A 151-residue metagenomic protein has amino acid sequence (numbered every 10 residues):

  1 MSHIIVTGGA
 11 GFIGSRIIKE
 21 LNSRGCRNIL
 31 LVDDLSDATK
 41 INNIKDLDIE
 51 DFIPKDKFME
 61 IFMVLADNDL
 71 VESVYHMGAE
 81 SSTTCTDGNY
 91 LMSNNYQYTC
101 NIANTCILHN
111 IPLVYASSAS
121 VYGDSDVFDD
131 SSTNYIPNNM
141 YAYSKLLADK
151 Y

Functional and structural regions predicted by a protein language model:
S2-S73: N-terminal Rossmann/SDR dinucleotide-binding element
T7, V32, V74-G78, L113-A119: SDR active-site strand-loop-helix element
G14, F62, T84, G123-D124: Glycine/Thr-rich phosphate-binding loops of Rossmann-like dinucleotide-binding domains
D37-A38, E80-T83, V121-G123: Active-site loop signature of alpha/beta-hydrolase-fold enzymes
N42, T83-L91, D124-F128: Conserved catalytic-core motifs of eukaryotic protein kinase domains, centered on the activation segment
K55, E60-N94, T105: NAD(P)H-binding glycine-rich loop region in Rossmannoid oxidoreductase-like domains and their noncatalytic homologs
S93, Q97-N101, L108, P112 (+1 more regions): Catalytic helix-loop patch of NAD(P)-dependent Rossmann-fold dehydrogenases
